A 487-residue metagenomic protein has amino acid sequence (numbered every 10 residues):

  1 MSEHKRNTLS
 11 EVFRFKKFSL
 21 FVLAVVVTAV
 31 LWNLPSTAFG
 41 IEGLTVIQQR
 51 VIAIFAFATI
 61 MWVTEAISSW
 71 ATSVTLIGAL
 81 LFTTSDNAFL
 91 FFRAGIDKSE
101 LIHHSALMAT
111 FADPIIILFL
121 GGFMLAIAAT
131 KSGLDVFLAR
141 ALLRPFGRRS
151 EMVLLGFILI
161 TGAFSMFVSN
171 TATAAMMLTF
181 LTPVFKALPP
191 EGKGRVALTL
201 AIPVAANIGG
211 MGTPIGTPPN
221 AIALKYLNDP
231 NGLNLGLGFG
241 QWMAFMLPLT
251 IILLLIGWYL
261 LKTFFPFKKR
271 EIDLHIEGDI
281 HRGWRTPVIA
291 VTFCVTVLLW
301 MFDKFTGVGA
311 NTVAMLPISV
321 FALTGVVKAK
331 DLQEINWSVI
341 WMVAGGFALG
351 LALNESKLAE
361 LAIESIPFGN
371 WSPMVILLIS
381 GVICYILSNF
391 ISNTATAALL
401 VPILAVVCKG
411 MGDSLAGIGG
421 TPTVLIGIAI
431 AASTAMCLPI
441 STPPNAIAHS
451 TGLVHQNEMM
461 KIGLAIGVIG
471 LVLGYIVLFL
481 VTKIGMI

Functional and structural regions predicted by a protein language model:
S2-F39, L125, K131-L134, P190-I202 (+4 more regions): Juxtamembrane and boundary regions of transmembrane helices in multi-pass small-molecule transporters and channels
L9, T37, A71-T75, A79-G192 (+2 more regions): Membrane-embedded alpha-helical segments and adjacent helix-loop junctions characteristic of multi-pass solute
F18, V22, V51-F55, V74 (+12 more regions): Hydrophobic alpha-helical transmembrane segments
V22, V26, A56-T59, G78 (+16 more regions): Generic alpha-helical transmembrane segments of integral inner-membrane proteins, especially permease/transport modules
E42-I52, A112-G121, N170-A174, L247-L253 (+3 more regions): Structural signature of hydrophobic alpha-helical transmembrane segments
E42-T45, F57-T75, L81, L107 (+4 more regions): Flexible hinge motifs at transmembrane-helix junctions and intramembrane kinks/re-entrant loops in multi-pass membrane
I60-S68, I160-S169, P203-I215, L299-F305 (+2 more regions): Transmembrane alpha-helix interface/packing and boundary motifs in multi-pass membrane proteins, characterized by
L76, T171-F185, T199-L200, G212-P230 (+5 more regions): Re-entrant/interfacial helical elements at transmembrane boundaries that shape and gate the permeation pathway
